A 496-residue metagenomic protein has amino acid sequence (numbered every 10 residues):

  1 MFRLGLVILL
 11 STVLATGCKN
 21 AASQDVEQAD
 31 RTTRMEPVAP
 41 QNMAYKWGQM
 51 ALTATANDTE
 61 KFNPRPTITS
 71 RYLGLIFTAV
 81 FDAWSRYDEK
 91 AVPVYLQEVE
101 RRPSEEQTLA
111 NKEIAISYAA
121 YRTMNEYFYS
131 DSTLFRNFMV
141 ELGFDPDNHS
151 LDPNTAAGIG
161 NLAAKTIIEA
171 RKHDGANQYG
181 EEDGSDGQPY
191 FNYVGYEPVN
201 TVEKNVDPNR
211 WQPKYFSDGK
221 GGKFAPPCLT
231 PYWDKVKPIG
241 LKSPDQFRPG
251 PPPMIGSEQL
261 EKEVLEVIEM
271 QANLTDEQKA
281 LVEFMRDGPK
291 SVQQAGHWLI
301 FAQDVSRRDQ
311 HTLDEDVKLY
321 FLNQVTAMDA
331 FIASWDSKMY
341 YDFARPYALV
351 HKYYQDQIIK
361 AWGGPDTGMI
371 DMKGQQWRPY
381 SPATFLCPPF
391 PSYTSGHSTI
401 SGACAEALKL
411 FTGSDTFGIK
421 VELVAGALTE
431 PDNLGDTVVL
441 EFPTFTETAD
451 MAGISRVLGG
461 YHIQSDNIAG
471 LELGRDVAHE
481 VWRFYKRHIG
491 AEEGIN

Functional and structural regions predicted by a protein language model:
L4-T12: Sec-dependent N-terminal signal peptides
L14-G17: C-terminal motif of bacterial Sec signal peptides marking the signal peptidase cleavage site
K19-A21: Bacterial signal peptide processing site
Q24-N496: Acidic/polar surface patches and capping/hinge elements
